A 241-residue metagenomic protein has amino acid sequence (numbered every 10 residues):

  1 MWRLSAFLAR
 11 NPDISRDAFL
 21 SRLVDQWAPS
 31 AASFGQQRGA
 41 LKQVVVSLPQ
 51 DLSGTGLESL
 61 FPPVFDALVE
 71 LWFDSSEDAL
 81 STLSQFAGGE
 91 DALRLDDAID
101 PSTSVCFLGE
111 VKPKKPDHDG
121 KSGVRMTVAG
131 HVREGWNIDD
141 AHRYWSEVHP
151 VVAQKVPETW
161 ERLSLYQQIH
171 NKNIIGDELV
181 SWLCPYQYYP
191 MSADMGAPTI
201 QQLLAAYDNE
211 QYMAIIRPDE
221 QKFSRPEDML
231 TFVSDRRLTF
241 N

Functional and structural regions predicted by a protein language model:
M1-N241: Macromolecular interaction modules
